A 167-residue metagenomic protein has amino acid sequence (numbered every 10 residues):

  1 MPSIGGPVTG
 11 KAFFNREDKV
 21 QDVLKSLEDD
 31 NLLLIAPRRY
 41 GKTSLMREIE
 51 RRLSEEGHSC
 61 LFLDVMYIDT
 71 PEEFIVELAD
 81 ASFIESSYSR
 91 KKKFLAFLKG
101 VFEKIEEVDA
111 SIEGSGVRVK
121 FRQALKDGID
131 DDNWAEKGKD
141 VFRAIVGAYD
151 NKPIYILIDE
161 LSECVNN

Functional and structural regions predicted by a protein language model:
M1-N15: Conserved adenine-nucleotide phosphate-binding loops and their immediately adjacent elements
G5-G6, V165-N167: C-terminal or late-domain output modules
F14-D18, K137: Short secondary-structure boundary/capping elements
D18-K19, L45: Residue-level recognition of oxygen-bearing side chains
L24-D29: Phosphate-binding P-loop
D30-L32, A36-Y40, S44-N166: P-loop NTPase nucleotide-binding core
